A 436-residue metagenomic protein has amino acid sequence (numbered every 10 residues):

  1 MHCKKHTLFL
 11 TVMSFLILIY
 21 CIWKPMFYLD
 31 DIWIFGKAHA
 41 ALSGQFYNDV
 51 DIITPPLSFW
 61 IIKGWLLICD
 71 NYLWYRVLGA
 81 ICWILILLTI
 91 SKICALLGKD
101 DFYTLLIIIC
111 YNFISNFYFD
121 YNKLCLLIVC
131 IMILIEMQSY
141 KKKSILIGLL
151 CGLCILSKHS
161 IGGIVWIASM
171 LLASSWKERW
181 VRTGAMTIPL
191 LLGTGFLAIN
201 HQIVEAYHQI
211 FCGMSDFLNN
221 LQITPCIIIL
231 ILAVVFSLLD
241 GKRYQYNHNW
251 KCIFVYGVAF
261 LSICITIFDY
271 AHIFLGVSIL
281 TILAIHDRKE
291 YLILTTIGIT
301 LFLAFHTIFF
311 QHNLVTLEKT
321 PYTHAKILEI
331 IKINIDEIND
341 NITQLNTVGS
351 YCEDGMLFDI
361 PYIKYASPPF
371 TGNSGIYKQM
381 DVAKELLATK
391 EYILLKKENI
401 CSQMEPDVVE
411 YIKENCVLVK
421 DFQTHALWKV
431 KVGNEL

Functional and structural regions predicted by a protein language model:
W33-H39, D49-I81, C154: Short hydrophobic/aromatic helix or loop-helix immediately within or flanking a transmembrane segment in polytopic
I53, H312-S374, D381-S402, F422-K429: Short periplasmic/luminal acceptor-recognition loop of GT-C membrane glycosyltransferases, typified by
V77-G98, L238-L239: Transmembrane-helix motifs of polytopic, lipid-linked glycan transferases
F102, I135-L153, R179-A185, N249-G257: Short hydrophobic alpha-helices at membrane interfaces in multi-pass membrane enzymes
N112-F113, S144-H159, V165-L171, Y256-I267: Membrane-interface alpha helices of multi-pass inner-membrane proteins
F117-L126: Short acidic/glycine- and proline-prone juxtamembrane loop motifs at membrane-interface regions of multi-pass membrane
I164-I188: Perimembrane helix-loop-helix junctions
W180-N220, T224-V234: Membrane-lumen/periplasm interface segments of specific transmembrane helices in polyprenyl phosphate-linked
